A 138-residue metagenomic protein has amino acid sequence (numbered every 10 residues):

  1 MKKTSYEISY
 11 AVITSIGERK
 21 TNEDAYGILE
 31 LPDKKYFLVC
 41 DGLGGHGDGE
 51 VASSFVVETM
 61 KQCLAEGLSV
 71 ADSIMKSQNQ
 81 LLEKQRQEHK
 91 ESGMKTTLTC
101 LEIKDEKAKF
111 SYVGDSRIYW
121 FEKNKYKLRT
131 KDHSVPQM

Functional and structural regions predicted by a protein language model:
M1-M138: PP2C/PPM-type serine/threonine phosphatase catalytic domain
